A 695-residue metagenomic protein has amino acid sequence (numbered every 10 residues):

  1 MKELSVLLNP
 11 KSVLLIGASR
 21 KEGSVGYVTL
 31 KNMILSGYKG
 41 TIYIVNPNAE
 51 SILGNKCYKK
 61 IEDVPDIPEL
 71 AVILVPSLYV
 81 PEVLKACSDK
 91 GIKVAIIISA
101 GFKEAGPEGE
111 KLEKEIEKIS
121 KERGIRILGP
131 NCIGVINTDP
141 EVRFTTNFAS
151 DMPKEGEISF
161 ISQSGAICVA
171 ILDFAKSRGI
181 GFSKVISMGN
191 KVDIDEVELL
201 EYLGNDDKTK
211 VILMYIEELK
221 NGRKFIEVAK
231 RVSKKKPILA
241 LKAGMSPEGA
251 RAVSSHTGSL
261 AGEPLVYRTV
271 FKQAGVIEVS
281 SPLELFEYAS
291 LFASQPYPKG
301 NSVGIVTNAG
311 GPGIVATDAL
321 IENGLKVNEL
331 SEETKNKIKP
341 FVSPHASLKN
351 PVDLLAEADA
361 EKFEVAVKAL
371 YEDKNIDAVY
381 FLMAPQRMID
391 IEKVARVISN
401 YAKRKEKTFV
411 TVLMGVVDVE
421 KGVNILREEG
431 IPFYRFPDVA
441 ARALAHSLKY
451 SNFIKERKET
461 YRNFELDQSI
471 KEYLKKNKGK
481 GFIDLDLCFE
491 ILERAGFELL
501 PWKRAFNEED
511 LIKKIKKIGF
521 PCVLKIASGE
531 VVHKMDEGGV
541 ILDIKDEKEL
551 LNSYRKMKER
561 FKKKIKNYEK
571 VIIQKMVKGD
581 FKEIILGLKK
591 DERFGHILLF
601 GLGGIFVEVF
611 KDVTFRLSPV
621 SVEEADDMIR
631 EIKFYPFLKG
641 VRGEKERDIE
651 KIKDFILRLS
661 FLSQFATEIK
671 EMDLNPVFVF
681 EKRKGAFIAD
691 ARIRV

Functional and structural regions predicted by a protein language model:
M1-V695: Catalytic-core regions of core metabolic enzymes, especially those transforming organic acids/acyl-group intermediates
